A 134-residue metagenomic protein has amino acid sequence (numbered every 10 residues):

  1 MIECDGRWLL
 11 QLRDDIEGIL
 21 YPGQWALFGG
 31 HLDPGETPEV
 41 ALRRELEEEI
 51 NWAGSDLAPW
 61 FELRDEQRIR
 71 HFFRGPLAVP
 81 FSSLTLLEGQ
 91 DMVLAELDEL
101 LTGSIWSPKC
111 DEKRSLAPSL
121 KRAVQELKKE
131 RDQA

Functional and structural regions predicted by a protein language model:
M1-A26: N-terminal strand-loop-strand
R7-L9, R43, K128: Generic alpha-helical hydrophobic packing signal
E17, R74, Q125-E126: General helical structural elements
G30-H31, A123: Juxtamembrane/interface motifs at transmembrane-helix termini
H31-K113: Unchanged
K109-A134: Charged phosphate-binding loop/patch that engages nucleotide di/tri-phosphates or the phosphate backbone of nucleic
